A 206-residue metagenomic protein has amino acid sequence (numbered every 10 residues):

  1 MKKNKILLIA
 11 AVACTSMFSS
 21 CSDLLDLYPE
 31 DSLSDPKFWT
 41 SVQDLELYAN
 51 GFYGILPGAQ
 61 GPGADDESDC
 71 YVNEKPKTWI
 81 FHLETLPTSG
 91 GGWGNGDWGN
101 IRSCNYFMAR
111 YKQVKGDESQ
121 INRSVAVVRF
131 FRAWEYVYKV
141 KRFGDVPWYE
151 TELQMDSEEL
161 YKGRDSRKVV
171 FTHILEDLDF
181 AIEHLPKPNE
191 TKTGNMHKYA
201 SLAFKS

Functional and structural regions predicted by a protein language model:
M1-P29: Bacterial Sec-dependent N-terminal signal peptides
C21-G63: Membrane-proximal, proline-rich intrinsically disordered regions
Y28, V140-T151: Short, well-structured active-site flanking segments
D31-S34, F81-L86, T151-E158: Short linear capping/connector segments at secondary-structure termini
D44-N50, G54-G58, K75-F143, E159-T172 (+1 more regions): Conserved, well-structured interaction surfaces
Q60-K77, P147, N195-H197: Short, solvent-exposed turn/loop segments enriched in Gly/Ser/Thr/Pro and often Arg
R129, L202-K205: TPR/Sel1-like alpha-solenoid repeat signature
D145, K192-A203: Aromatic-lined, polymer-binding surfaces characteristic of secreted/periplasmic polysaccharide-degrading enzymes
